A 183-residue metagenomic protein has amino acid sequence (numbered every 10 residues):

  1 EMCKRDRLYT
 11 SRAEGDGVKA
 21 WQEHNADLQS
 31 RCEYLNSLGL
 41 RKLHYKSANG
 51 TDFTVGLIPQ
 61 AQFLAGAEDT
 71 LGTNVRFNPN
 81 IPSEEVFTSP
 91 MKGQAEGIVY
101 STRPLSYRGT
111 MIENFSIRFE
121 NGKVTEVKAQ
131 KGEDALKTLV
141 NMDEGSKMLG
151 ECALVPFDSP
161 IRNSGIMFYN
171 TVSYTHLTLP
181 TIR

Functional and structural regions predicted by a protein language model:
E1-E96: Active-site bordering "gate/hinge" segments that shape substrate access to catalytic or cofactor-binding pockets
M2-R7, T175-I182: Conserved small/polar residues in nucleotide/adenosyl-binding loops
R31-C32, R41-L43, V86-S89, S101-Y107 (+2 more regions): Generic recognition of flexible, low-complexity loop/linker segments
N36-L38, R108-T110, G145: Short solvent-exposed loop/turn micro-motifs enriched in small/polar/acidic residues
S47-N49, L57-P59, R103, K128 (+1 more regions): Short, structured patches in soluble enzyme cores that scaffold and shape functional sites
T51-T54, Q62-L64, Y107-G109, T125-E126 (+2 more regions): Flexible loop/turn segments at secondary-structure boundaries
P90-T138: Long, well-ordered mid-to-C-terminal structural blocks that present hydrophobic/aromatic surfaces
E126-L177: Dual-mode signal for accessory low-complexity, basic/Gly-rich regions
